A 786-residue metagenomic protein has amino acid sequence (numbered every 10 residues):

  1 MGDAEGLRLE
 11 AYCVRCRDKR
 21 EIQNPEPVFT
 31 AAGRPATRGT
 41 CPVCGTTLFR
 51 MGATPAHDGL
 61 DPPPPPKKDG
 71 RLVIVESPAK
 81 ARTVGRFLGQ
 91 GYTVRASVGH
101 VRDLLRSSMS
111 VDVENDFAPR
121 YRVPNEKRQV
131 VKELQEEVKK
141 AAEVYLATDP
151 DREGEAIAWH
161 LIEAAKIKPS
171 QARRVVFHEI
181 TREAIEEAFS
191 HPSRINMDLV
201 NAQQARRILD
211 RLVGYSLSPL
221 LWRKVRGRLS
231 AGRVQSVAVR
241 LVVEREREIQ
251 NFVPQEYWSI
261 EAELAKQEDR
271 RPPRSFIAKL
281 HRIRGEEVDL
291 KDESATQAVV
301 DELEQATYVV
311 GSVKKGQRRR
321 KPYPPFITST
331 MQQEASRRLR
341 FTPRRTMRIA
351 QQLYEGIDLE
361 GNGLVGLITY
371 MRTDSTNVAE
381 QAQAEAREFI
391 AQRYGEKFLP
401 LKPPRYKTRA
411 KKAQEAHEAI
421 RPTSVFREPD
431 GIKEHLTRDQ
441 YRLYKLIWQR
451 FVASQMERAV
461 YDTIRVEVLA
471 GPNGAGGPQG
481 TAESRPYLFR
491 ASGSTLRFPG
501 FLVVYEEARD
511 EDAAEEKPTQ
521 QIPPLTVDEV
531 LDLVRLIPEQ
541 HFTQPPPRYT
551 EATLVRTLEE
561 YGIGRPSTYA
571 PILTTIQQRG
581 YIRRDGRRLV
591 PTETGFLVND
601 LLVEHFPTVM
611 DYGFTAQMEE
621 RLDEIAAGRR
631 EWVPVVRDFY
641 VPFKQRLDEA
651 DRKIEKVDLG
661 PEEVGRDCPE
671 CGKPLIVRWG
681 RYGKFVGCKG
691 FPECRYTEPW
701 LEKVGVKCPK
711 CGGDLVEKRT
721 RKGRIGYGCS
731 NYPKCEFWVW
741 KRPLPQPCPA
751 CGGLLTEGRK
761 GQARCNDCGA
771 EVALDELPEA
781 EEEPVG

Functional and structural regions predicted by a protein language model:
G2-G6, A53-P64, K68-L72, R82-T83 (+7 more regions): Basic, low-complexity terminal or inter-domain segments flanking catalytic cores
G2-L60: A charge-rich, low-complexity, intrinsically flexible signal that marks solvent-exposed coils, linkers, repeats
G59-R207, S216, H281, K291-E293 (+5 more regions): Intrinsically disordered, low-complexity regulatory segments
I180-A262, G316: C-terminal or mid-to-C-terminal helical accessory/interaction module adjacent to the motor/catalytic core
R206-L217, V234, L264-K266, R318-T330 (+5 more regions): Core structural elements
K224-R228, V243-D292, R338: C-terminal helical "lid" subdomain and adjoining coupling/linker elements of P-loop NTPases
D289-P324: Metal- or metallocofactor-binding catalytic centers and their adjacent structured scaffolds across diverse enzyme
T330-T342, V555-R565: Short helix-coil junctions and helix-kink-helix linkers
